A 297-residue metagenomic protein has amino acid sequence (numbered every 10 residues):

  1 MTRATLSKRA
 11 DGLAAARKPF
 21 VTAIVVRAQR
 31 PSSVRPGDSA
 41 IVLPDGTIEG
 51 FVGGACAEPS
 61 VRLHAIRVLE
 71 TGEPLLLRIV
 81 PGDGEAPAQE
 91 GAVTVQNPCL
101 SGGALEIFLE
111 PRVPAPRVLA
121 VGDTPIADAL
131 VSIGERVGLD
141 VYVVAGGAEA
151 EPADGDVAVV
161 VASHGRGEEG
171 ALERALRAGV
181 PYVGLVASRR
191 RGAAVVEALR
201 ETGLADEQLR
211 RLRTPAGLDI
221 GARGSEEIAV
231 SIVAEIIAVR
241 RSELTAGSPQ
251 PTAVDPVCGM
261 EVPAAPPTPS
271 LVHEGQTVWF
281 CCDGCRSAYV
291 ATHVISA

Functional and structural regions predicted by a protein language model:
M1-A158, G170, R191, E197-L199 (+3 more regions): Segments forming oxygen-rich coordination pockets for charged ligands
P44, H273-E274: Structural motif
A115, T252-D255, T268, G275-V278: Residues immediately within or flanking Cys/His clusters that coordinate Zn2+ in small zinc-binding modules
E151-L204, A229: Phosphate-bearing ligand-interacting subdomains that bind or position ATP/ADP/UDP/GDP/NAD(P) or nucleotide-linked
V186-V254, M260: Adenosine-phosphate binding glycine-rich loop
P256-G259, W279-D283: Cys/His/Pro-rich metal-binding microdomains
A265-T268, T292-H293: Short Cys/His-rich "knuckle" micro-motifs
C282-A297: Short metal-binding segments enriched for Cys and/or His
